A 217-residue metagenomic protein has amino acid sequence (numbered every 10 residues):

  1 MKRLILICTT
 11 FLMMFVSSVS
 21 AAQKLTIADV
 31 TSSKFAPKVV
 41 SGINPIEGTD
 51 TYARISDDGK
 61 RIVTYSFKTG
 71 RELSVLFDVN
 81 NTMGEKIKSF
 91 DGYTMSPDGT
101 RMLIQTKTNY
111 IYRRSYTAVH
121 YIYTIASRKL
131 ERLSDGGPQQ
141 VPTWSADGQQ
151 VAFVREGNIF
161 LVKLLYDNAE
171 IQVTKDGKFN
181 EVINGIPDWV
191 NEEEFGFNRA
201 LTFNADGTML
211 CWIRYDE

Functional and structural regions predicted by a protein language model:
M1-L4: Positively charged n-region of N-terminal signal peptides that target proteins for export
I7-V16: Bacterial N-terminal signal peptides
A21-E217: Beta-propeller folds
